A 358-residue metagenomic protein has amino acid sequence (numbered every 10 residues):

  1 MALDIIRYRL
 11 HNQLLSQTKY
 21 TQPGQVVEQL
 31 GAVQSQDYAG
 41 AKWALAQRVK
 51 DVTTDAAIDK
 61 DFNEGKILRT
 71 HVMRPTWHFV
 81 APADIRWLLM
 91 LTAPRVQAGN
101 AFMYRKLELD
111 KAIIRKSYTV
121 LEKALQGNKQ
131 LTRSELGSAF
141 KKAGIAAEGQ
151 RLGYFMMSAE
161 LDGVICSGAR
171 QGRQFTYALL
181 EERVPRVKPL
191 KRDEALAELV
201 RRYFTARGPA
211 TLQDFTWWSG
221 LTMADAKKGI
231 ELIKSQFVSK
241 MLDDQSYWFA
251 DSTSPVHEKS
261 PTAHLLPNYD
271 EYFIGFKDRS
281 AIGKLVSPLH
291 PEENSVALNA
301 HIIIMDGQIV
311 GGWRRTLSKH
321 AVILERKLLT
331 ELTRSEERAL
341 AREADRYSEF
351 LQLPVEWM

Functional and structural regions predicted by a protein language model:
M1-S134, S138-E148: Phosphate-backbone binding and catalysis cores of DNA-processing enzymes
V52-K60, A146-S158, M223-I230: Short amphipathic alpha-helical interaction segments
N63-V72, T76, E160-R170, K234-L242 (+1 more regions): A short, conserved structural fragment
F79-I85, Q171-L190, Y247-H257: Short, cationic-aromatic polyanion-contact patches
A112-K129, R192-G208, I230: Positively charged, polyanion-binding regions of nucleic-acid-associated proteins
L196-D251: Active-site-proximal binding-pocket segments
Q236-P288: Non-catalytic regulatory appendages
L285, E292-M358: Glycine-rich, small/acidic residue-mixed loop/short-helix segments
